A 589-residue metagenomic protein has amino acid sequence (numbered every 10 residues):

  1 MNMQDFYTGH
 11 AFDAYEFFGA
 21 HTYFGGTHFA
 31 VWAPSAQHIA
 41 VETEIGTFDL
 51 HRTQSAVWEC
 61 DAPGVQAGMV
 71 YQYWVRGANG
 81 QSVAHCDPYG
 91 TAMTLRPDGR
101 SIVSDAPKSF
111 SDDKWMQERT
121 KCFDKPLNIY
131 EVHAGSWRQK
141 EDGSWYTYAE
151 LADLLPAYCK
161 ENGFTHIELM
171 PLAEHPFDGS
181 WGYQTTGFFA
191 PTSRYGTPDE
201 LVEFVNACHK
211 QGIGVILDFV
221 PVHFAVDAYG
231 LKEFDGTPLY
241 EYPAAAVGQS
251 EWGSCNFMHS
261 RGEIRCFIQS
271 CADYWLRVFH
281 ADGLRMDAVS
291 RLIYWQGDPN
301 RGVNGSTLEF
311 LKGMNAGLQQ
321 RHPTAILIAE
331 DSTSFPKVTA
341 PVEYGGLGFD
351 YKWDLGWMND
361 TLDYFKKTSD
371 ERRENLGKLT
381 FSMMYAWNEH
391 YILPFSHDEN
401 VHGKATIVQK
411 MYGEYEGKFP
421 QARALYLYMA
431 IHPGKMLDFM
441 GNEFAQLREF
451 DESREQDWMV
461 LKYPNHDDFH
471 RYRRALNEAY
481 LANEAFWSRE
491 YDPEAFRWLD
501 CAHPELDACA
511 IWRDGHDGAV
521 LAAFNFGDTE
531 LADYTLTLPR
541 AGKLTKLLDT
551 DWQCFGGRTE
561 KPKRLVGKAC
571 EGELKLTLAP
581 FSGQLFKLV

Functional and structural regions predicted by a protein language model:
M1-H28, D49-E131, S136-G143, E150 (+1 more regions): The feature marks proteins involved in alpha-glucan
V31, Y73, V132, L169 (+11 more regions): Conserved, mostly hydrophobic/aromatic
W32-H38, P539-G542: Short proline/glycine-enriched turn/loop motifs at strand-loop junctions of beta-rich domains
H38-E44: Change to "...patches in solvent-exposed regions of secreted, membrane-anchored, or virion-exposed structural
A67-M69, K561-V589: C-terminal beta-strand-rich structural cap/linker in extracellular carbohydrate-active enzymes
P97, I102, H280-D282, Y294-E455 (+5 more regions): Conserved alpha/beta catalytic core and glycan-binding cleft of carbohydrate-active enzymes
K114-P126, H133-V303: Substrate-binding/active-site clefts of carbohydrate-active enzymes
N465-F486: Catalytic cores of secreted or luminal carbohydrate-active enzymes
